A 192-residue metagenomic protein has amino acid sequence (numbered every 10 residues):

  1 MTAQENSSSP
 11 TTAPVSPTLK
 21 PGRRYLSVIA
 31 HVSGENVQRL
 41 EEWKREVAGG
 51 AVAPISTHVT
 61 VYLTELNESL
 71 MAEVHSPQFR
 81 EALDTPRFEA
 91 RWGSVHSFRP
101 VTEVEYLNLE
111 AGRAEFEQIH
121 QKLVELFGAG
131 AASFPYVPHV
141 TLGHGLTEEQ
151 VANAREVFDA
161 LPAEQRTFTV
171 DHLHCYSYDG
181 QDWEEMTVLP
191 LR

Functional and structural regions predicted by a protein language model:
T2-E89, G112-T167, W183-R192: Basic, often amphipathic N-terminal segments
E89, S97-F98: Histidine-centered catalytic/metal-coordination loop motif
G93: Portal/gating segments that form or line small-molecule/metal binding sites
P100-E103, D182: Short acidic/glycine-enriched loop/turn segments that link adjacent beta-strands
V104-G112: Short histidine-centered catalytic/ligand-binding loop motif
Y176: Active-site/acyl-donor-binding loops of N-acyltransferases
